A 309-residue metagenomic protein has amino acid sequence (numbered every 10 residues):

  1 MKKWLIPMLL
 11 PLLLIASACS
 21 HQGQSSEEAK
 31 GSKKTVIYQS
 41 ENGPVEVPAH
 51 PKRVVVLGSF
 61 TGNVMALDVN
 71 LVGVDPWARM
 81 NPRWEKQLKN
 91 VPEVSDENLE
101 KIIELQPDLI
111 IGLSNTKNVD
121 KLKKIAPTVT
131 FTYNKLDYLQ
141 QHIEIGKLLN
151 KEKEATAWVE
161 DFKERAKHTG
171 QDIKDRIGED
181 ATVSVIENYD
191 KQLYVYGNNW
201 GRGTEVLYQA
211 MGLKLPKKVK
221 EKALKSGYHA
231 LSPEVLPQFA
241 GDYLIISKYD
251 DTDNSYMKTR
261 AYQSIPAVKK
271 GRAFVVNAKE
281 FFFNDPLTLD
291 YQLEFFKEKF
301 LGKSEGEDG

Functional and structural regions predicted by a protein language model:
K2-L5, C19-V56, E154-I186, K248-D253 (+2 more regions): Bacterial Sec-exported substrate-binding components of ABC uptake systems
L5-P11: Sec-dependent N-terminal signal peptides
V55-E104: A short, structured surface patch at a secondary-structure boundary
A78-N81, V195-G227: Alpha-helical, coiled-coil/dimerization segments enriched in small aliphatic residues
L99, Q106-I111, P127, L236 (+1 more regions): Proline-aspartate-enriched helix->loop->beta-strand connector
V119-T156, G178, M257-N277: Charged, glycine-enriched surface loops/patches that mediate electrostatic binding to polyanionic ligands
F239-G309: Structured C-terminal subdomain patch of bacterial secreted/periplasmic proteins
